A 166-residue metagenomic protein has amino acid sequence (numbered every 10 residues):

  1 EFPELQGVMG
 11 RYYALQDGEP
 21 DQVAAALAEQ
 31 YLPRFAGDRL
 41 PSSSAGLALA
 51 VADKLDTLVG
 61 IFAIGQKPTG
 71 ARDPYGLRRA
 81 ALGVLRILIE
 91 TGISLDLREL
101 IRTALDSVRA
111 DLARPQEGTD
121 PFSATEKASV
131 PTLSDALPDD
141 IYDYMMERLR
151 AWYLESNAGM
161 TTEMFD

Functional and structural regions predicted by a protein language model:
E1-D166: Amphipathic alpha-helical "coupling" segments that flank catalytic cores
